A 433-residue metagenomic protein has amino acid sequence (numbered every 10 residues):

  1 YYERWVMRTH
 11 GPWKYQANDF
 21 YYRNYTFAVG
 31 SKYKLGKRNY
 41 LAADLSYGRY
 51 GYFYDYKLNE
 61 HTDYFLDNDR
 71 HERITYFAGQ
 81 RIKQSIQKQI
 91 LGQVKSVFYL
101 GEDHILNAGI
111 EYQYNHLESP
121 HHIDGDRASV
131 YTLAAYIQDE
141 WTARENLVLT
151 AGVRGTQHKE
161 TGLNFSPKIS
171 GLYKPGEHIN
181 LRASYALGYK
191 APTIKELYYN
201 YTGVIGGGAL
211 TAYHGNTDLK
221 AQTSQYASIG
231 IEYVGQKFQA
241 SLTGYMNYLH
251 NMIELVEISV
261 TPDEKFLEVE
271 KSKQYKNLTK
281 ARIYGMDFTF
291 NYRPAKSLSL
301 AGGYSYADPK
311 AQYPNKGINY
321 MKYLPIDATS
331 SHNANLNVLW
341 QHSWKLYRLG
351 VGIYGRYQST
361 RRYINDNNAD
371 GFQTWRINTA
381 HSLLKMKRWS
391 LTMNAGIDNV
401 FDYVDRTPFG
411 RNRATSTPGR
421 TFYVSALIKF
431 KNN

Functional and structural regions predicted by a protein language model:
Y1-Y2, A43-R49, A108-Y114, A151-G155 (+8 more regions): Transmembrane beta-barrel strands of outer-membrane/channel proteins
Y1-Y2, N18-G162, L172-K174, F238-G244: Face-selective signature of the C-terminal outer-membrane beta-barrel domain
Y21-Y25, I86-I90, S129-L133, L163-F165 (+8 more regions): Residues that define the transmembrane beta-barrel architecture of outer-membrane proteins
K37-L41, D103-L106, N146-L149, H178-L181 (+5 more regions): Repeated loop/turn-to-beta-strand initiation elements of outer-membrane beta-barrel proteins
G79-K95, A128, A134-Y136, L219-K220 (+3 more regions): Outer membrane beta-barrel strand-and-loop segments of large Gram-negative receptors, especially TonB-dependent
R144-N146, Y245-Y248, V269-R361: Gram-negative outer-membrane beta-barrel transporters
K159-N164, Y173, H178-A227, M246-K273 (+2 more regions): Surface-exposed extracellular loop regions of Gram-negative outer-membrane beta-barrel proteins, predominantly
Y189, L255, T379-N433: C-terminal beta-signal and adjacent terminal beta-strands/loops of Gram-negative outer-membrane beta-barrel proteins
